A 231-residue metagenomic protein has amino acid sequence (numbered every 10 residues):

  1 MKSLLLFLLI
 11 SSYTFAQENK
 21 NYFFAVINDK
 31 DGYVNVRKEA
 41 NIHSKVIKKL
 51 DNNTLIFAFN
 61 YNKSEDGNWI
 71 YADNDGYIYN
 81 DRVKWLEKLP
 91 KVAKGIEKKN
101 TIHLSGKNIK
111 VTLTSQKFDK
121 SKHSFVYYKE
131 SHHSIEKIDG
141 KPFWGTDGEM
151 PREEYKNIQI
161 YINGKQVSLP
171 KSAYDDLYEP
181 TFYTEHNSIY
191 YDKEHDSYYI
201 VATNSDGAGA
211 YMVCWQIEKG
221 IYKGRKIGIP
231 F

Functional and structural regions predicted by a protein language model:
S3-S12: Sec-dependent N-terminal signal peptides
Q17-R37: Short N-terminal segments immediately surrounding and downstream of signal-peptide cleavage
E18-A25, V46-R82: SH3/SH3-like beta-barrel superfamily modules
A40-K45: Short alpha-helix capping/helix-loop boundary micro-motifs
A72, A202-K226: Short, exposed beta-strand-loop hairpins at the edges of beta-sheets in extracellular/periplasmic proteins
G76-K141: Surface-exposed beta-loop interaction hotspot
S134-S188: Mature extracytoplasmic domains of secretory-pathway proteins
K171-V213: Acidic, glycine-rich flexible loop segments
